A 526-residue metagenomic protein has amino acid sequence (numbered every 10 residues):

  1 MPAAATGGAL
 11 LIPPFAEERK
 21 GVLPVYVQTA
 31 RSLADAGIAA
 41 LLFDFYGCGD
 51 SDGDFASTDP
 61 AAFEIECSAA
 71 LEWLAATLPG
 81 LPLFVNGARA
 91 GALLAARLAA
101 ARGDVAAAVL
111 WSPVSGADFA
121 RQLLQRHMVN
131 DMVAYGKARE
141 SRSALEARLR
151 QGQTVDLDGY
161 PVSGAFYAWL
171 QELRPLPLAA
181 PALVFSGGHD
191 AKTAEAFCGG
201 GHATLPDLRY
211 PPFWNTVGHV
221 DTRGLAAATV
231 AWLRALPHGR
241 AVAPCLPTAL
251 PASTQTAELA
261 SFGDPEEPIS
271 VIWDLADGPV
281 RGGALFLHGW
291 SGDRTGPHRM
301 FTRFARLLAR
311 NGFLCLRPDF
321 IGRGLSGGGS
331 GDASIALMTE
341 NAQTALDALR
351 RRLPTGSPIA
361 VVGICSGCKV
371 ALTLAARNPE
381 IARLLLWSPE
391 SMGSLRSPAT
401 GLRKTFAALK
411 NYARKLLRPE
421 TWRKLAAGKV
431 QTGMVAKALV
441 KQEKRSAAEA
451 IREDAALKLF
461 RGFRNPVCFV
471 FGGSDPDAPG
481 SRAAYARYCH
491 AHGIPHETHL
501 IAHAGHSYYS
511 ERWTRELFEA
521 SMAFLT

Functional and structural regions predicted by a protein language model:
M1-G7, A231-G282, S510: N-terminal cap/lid segment of alpha/beta-hydrolase-fold proteins
P2-D44, D277-F320: Short, surface-exposed "cap/lid" segments of acyl-processing enzymes
A16, F45-D50, S115, S291 (+3 more regions): Alpha/beta-hydrolase active-site loop signature
G49-G80, R323-T355: Catalytic nucleophile-loop/oxyanion-hole region of alpha/beta-hydrolase and closely related hydrolase-like folds
F84-G87, W111, V361-G363, W387: Short beta-strand immediately N-terminal to the catalytic nucleophile in serine-hydrolase-like folds
N86-A95, V362-A371: Gly/Ala-rich beta-loop-alpha elbow adjacent to hydrolase catalytic centers
R97-A101, T373-R377: Active-site signature of alpha/beta-hydrolase-fold catalytic machinery across serine- and Asp/Cys-nucleophile hydrolases
D104-V230, E380-F518, F524: The alpha/beta-hydrolase serine catalytic core
